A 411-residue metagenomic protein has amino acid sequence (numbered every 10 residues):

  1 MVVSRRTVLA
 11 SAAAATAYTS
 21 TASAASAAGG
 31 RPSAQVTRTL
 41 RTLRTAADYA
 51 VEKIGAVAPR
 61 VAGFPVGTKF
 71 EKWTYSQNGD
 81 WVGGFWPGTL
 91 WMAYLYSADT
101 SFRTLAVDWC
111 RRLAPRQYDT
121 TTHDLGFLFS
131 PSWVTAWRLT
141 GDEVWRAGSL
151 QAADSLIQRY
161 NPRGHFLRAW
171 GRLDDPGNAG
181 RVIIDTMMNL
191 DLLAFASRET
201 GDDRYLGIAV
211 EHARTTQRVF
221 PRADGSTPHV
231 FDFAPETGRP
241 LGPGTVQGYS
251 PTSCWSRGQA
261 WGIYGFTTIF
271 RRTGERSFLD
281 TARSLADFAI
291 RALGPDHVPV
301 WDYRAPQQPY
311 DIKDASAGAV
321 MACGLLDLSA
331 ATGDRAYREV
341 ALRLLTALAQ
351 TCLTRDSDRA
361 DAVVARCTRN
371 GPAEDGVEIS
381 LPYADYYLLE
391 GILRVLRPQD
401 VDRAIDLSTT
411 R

Functional and structural regions predicted by a protein language model:
M1-V3: Secretory targeting signals
R6-T7, Y386: Hydrophobic alpha-helical segments, especially transmembrane helices and their immediate juxtamembrane helical caps
T7-A27: N-terminal export signals
S23-R411: Glycan-recognition and catalytic cores of secretory/periplasmic carbohydrate-active enzymes
